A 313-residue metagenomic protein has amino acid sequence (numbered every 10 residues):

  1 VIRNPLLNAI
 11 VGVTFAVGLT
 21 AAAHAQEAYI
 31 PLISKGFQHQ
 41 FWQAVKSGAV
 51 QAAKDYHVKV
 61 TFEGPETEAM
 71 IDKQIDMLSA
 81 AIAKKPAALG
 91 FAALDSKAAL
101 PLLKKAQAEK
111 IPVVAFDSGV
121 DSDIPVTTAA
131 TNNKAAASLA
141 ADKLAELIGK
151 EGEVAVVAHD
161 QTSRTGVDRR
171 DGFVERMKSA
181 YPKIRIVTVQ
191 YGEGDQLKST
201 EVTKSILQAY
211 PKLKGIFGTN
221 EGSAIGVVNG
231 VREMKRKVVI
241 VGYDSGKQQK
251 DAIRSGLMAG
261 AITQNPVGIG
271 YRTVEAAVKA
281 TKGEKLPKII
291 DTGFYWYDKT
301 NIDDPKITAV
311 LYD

Functional and structural regions predicted by a protein language model:
V1-V11: Bacterial N-terminal signal peptides that target proteins for export
R3, A23-D313: A residue-level marker of the well-folded mature domains of exported/periplasmic proteins
F15-H24: C-terminal segment of classical bacterial N-terminal signal peptides
